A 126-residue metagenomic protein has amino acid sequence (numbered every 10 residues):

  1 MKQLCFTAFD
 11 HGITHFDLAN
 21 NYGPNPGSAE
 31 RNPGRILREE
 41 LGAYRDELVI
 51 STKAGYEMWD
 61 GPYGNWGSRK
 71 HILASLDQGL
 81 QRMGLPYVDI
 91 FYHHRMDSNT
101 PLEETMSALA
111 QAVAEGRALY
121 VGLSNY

Functional and structural regions predicted by a protein language model:
M1-L48, P86, A114: N-terminal binding-site loop/beta-alpha segment at the start of enzyme catalytic domains that lines or forms
G12, N25, E40, S51 (+3 more regions): Surface-exposed loop/turn and secondary-structure junction residues enriched for glycine/proline
D17, E30, K53, D89 (+1 more regions): Acidic active-site catalytic centers that drive phospho-/nucleotidyl reactions and related ester hydrolyses
N21, K53-G55, H93: Short loop/turn motifs enriched for small/polar and acidic residues
R45-M58: A short, structured active-site edge motif that brings together acidic residues
E57-Y126: Glycine/proline-rich, positively charged, aromatic-decorated active-site loop/lid region on the catalytic face
